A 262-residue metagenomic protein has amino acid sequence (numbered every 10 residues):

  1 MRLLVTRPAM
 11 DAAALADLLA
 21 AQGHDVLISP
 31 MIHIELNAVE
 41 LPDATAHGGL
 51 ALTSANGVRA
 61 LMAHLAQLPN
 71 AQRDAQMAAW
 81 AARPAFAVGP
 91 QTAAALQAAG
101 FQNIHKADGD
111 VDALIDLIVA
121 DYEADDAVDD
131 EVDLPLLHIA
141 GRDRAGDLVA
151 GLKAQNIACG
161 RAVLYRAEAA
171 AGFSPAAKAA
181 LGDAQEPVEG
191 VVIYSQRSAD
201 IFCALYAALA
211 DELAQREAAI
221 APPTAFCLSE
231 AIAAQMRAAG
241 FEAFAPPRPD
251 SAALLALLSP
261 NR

Functional and structural regions predicted by a protein language model:
M1-R262: Signature of uroporphyrinogen-III synthase
